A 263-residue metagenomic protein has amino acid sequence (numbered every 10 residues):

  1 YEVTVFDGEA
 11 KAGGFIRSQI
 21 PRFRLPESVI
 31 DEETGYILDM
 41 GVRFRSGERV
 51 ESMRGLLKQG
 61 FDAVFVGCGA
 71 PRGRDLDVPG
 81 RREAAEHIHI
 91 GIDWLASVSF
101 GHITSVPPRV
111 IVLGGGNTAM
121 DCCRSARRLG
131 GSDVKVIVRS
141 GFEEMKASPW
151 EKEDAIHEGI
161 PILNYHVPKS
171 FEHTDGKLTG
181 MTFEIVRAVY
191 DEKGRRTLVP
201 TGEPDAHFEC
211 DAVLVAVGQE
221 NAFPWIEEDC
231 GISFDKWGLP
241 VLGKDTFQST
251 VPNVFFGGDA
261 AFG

Functional and structural regions predicted by a protein language model:
E2, D62, S132, D211: Short acidic/polar active-site loop segments enriched in Thr and Asp
V5, E9-M40, F44, A96 (+1 more regions): Rossmann-like dinucleotide-binding cores of NAD(P)H-dependent redox enzymes
F15, D75-D77, F100, C122-C123 (+3 more regions): Short glycine-/acidic-enriched loop or helix-start segments at secondary-structure transitions that form or flank
D31-V78, S170-T182, R187-Y190, A212-L214 (+1 more regions): Feature captures the FAD/FMN-dependent oxidoreductase FAD-binding
G35-G47, G73-L129, D235-D245, T250: Glycine-rich dinucleotide-binding loop and its adjacent helix/turn
A85-P107, D191-G263: FAD-site-proximal beta/loop scaffold in flavoenzymes
G116, S140, A260: Residue-level signal for short, function-critical loop segments
